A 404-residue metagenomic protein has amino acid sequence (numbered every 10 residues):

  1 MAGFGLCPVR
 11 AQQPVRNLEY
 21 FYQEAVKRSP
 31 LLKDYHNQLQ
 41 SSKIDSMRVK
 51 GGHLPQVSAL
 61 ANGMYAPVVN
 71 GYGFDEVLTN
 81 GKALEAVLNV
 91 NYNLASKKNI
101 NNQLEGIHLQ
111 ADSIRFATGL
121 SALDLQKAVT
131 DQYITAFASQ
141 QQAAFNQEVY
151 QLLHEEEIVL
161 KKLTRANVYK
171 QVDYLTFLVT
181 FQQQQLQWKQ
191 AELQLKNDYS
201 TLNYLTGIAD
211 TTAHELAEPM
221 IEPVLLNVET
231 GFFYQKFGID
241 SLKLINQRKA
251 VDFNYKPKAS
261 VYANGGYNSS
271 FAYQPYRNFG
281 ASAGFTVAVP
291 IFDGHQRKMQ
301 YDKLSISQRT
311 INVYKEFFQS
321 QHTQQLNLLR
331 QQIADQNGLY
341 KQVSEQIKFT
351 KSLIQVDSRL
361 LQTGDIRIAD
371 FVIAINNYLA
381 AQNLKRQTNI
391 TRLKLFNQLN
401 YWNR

Functional and structural regions predicted by a protein language model:
M1-G5: Bacterial N-terminal signal peptides
A11-Q56, V168-V172, T206-Q247, K256 (+1 more regions): Bacterial Sec-pathway N-terminal export signals of envelope proteins
K33, Q56-V77, N91-L120, Y255-A281 (+1 more regions): Small/polar (Gly/Ser/Thr/Ala-rich) solvent-exposed segments that form structured loops/beta-strands/short helices used
D34-V49, I114, S121, L125-N146 (+7 more regions): Amphipathic alpha-helical coiled-coil segments
I44, A122-Q235, Q332, Q336 (+1 more regions): Periplasmic alpha-helical coiled-coil/stalk elements that build and connect Gram-negative outer-membrane
H53-P55, K82-A86, I100, D173 (+2 more regions): Envelope-exposed proteins and targeting segments
K82-L84, L242, R277-A281: Residues that define the transmembrane beta-barrel architecture of outer-membrane proteins
L88-V90, K249, F285: Membrane-embedded beta-strands of outer-membrane beta-barrel proteins, especially the hydrophobic/small aromatic
